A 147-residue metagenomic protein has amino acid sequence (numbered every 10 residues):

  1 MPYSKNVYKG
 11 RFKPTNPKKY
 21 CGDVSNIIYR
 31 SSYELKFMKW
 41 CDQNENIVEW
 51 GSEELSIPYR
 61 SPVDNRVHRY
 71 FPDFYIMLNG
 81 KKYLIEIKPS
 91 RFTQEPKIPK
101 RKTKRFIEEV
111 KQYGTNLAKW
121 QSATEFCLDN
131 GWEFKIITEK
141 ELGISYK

Functional and structural regions predicted by a protein language model:
M1-K147: Electrostatic, structured charged patches in enzyme active sites and in nucleic-acid/phosphate-binding
